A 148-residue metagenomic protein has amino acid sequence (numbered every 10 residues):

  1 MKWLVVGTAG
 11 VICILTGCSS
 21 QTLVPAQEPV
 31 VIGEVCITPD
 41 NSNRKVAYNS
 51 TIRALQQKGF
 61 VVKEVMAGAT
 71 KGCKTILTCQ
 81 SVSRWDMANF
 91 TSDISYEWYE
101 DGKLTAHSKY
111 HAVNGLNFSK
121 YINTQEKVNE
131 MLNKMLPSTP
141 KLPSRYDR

Functional and structural regions predicted by a protein language model:
K2-G10, L15-V61, S144-R148: A structural "domain/chain start" motif
S19, L23-Q27, A54, H107 (+1 more regions): C-terminal/domain-edge helix-coil "capping" segments
D40, K45, A67, W98-D101 (+2 more regions): Solvent-exposed, well-ordered amphipathic alpha-helical segments that flank/support binding or catalytic loops
R53-I122, E126: Surface-exposed short loop/turn segments
